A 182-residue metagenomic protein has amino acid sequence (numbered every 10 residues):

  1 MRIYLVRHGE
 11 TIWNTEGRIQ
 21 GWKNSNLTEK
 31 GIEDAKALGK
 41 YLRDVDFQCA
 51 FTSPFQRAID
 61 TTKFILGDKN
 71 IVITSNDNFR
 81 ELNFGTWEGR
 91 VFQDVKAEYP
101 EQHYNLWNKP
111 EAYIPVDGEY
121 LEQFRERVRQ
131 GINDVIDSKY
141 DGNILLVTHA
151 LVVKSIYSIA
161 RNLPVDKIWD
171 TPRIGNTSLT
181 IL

Functional and structural regions predicted by a protein language model:
M1, D46-Q48, Y140-I144: Short coil/turn segments at beta-strand junctions that form active-site/ligand-binding loops
M1-E10, E101-Y104: Short coil-to-beta-strand
Y4, E10-T61, P115-R129: Loop-to-helix element that buttresses phosphate recognition and phosphoryl-transfer chemistry
T15-R18, E101-P115: Short, basic/glycine-rich phosphate-binding loops at helix/coil junctions that contact nucleotide phosphates
G17-R18, T62-F64, Y157-A160: Short amphipathic alpha-helical segments
G21-K23, L66-K69, V91-F92, R161-V165: Glycine-rich, phosphate-binding/catalytic loops in enzymes
G39-H103: Phosphate-coordination/substrate-recognition cap region in phosphate-metabolizing enzymes
I59, Q130-I181: Active-site-adjacent alpha-helix immediately C-terminal to a catalytic or transition-state-stabilizing loop
